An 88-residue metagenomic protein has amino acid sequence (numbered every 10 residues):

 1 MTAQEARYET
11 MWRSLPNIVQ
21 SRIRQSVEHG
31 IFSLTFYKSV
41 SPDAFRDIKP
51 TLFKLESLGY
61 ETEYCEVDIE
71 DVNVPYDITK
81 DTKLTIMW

Functional and structural regions predicted by a protein language model:
M1-D47: An N-terminal amphipathic alpha-helical segment
Q25-V27, F53, P75-D77: Sterically constrained small-residue positions within well-ordered secondary structures of folded domains
Y37, F53, T79-T82: Generic cytosolic/nucleocytoplasmic N-terminal low-complexity/intrinsically disordered segments
D47-D71: Short N-terminal edge-element motif at the start of the domain
E63-W88: C-terminal edge-of-domain segments
